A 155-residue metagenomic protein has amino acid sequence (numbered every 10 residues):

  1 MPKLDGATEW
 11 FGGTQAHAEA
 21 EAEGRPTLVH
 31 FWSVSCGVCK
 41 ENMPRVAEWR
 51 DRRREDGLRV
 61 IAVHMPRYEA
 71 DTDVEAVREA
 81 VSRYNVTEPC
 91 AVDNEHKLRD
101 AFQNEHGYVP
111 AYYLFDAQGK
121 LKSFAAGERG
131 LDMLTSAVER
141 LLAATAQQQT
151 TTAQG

Functional and structural regions predicted by a protein language model:
M1-A7, E23, E79, T150-Q154: N-proximal helix/coil linker or "cap" segments that precede and/or mark the start of modular domains
K3-T27: A short beta-strand-turn-helix
R25-P26, E41-H64, S82, L131 (+1 more regions): Conserved helix-turn-beta segment immediately C-terminal to the redox Cys motif in thioredoxin-like folds
R25-T27, W32-S35, Y108: Short pre-active-site segment immediately N-terminal to redox-active cysteine/selenocysteine motifs in thiol-based
F31-E48, E69: Conserved redox-active cysteine motifs that mediate thiol-disulfide chemistry, especially di-cysteine Cys-X(1-2)-Cys
G57-V74, V86-H96: Thiol-based oxidoreductase modules, predominantly thioredoxin-like and allied folds used for disulfide exchange
V77-A111: Short, internal strand/loop/helix patches that form the active-site neighborhood or redox-interaction surface
P110-G155: Thiol-/selenol-based redox modules, centered on thioredoxin-like and closely related oxidoreductase domains
